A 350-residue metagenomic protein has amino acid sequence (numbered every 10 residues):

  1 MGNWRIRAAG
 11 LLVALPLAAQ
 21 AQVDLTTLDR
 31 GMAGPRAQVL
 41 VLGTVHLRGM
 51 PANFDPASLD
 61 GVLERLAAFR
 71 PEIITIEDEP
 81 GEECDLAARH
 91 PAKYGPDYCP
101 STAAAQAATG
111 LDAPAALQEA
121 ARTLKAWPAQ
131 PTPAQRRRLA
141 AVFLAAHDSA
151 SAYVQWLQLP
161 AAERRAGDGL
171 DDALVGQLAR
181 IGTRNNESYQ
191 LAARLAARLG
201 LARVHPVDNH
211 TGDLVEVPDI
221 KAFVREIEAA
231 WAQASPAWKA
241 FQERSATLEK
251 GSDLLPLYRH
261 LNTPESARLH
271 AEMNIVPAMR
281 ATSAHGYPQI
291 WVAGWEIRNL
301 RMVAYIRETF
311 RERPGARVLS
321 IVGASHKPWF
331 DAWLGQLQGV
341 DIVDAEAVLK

Functional and structural regions predicted by a protein language model:
M1-A9: Bacterial N-terminal signal peptides that target proteins for export
A8-P16: Bacterial N-terminal signal peptides
Q22-Q38: N- or domain-start disorder-to-order transition segments that initiate the globular core
G43-P56: Acidic/histidine-rich helix-loop elements that form or flank divalent-metal/phosphate-binding sites at the catalytic
L66, R70-I76: Proline-aspartate-enriched helix->loop->beta-strand connector
D97-A161, A237-V276: Low-complexity, serine/threonine/proline-enriched polar segments
E163-S283: Extended, H/D-rich, highly charged conserved domains that either
E249-K350: A cross-kingdom marker for long, charged
